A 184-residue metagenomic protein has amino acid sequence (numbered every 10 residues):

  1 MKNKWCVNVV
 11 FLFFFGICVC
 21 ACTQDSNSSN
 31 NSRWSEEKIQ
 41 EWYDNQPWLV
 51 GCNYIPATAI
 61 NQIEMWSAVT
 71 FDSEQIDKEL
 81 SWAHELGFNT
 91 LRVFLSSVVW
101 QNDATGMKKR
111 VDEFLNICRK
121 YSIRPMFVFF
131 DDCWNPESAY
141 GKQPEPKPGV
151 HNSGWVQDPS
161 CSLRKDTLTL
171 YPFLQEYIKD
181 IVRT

Functional and structural regions predicted by a protein language model:
M1-V10: Bacterial N-terminal signal peptides that target proteins for export
K2-N3, S26, W66: Composition- and surface-driven signal marking solvent-exposed, interaction-prone regions in large proteins
V9-C18: Bacterial N-terminal signal peptides
F13, T23-D25, A104: Compositionally biased, intrinsically disordered low-complexity regions
C18-V19, W48: Generic detector of short, well-ordered, non-transmembrane alpha-helical segments enriched in hydrophobic residues
V19-S32: Bacterial Sec-dependent signal peptides at the C-terminal "C-region" and cleavage site
N30-T184: Active-site mouth of glycoside hydrolases
